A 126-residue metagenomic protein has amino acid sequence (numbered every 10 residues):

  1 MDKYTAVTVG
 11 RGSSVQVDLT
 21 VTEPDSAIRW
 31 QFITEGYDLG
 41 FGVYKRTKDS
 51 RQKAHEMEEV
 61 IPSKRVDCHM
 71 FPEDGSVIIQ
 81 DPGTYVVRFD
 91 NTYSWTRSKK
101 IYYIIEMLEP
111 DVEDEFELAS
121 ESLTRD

Functional and structural regions predicted by a protein language model:
M1-D126: Acidic, Ser/Thr/Pro
